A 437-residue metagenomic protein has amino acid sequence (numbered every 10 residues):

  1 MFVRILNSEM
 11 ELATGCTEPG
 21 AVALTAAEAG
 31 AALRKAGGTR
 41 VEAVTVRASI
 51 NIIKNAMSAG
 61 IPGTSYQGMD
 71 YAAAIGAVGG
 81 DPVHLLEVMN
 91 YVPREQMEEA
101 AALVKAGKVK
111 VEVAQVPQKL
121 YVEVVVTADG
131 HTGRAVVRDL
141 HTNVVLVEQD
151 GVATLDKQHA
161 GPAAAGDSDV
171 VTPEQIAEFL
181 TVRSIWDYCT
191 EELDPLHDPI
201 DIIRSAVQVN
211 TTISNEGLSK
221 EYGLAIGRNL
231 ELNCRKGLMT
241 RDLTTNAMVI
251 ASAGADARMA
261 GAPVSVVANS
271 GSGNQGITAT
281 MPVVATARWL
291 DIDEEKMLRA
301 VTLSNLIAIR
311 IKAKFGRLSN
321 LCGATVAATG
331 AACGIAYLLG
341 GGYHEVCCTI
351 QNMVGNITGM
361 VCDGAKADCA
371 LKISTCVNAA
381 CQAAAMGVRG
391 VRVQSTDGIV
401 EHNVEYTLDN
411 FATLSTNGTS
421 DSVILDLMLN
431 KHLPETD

Functional and structural regions predicted by a protein language model:
M1-R4, G38-I52, D242-G261, D293-I311 (+1 more regions): Acidic-glycine-rich active-site phosphate/pyrophosphate-binding loop
F2-E11, N51-A59, A257-A268, A308-L318 (+1 more regions): Glycine/charged-rich beta-loop-alpha catalytic/anionic-binding loops adjacent to active sites
L12-E28, V264-M281, G323-V326: Conserved phosphate/anionic-ligand binding catalytic regions in large, soluble enzymes, centered on
A13-T17, A48-N55, R138-T142, V147-A163 (+5 more regions): A structural signal for small-residue-enriched, beta-sheet-centric alpha/beta enzyme cores and oligomeric scaffold folds
A23-V126: Early transmembrane hairpin of solute transport permeases
A36, T286-R299, L303, I309-T375 (+1 more regions): Hydrophobic alpha-helical bundle architecture
A36-A43, H84-M89, V111-E112, H197-I203 (+7 more regions): Flexible, glycine/charged-enriched surface loops at secondary-structure junctions
K105-G261, L425-D437: Signature of multi-pass transmembrane helix bundles
